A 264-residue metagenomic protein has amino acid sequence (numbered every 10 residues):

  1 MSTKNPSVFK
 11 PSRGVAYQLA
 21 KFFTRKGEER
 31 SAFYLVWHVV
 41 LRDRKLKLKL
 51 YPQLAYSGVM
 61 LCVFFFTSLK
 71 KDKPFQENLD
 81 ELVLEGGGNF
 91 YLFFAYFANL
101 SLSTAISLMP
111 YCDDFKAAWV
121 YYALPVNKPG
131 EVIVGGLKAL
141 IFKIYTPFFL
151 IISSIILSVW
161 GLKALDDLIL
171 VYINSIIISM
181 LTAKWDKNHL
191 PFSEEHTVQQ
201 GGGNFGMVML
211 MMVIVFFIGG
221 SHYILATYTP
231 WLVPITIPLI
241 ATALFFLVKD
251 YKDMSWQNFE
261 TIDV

Functional and structural regions predicted by a protein language model:
M1-Y121, K128-V264: Hydrophobic alpha-helical transmembrane segments of membrane proteins
